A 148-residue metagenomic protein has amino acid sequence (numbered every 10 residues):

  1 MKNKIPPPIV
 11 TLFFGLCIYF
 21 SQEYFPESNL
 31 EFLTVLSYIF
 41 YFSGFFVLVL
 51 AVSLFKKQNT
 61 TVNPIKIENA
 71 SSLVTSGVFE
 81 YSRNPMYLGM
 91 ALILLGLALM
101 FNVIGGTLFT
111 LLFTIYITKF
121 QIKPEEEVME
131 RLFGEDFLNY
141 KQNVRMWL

Functional and structural regions predicted by a protein language model:
M1-S76, L88-L148: Membrane-anchoring alpha-helices and their flanking helix-loop junctions
F79: Solvent-exposed interhelical
N84: Extended, alpha-helix-rich binding/interface surfaces that flank or overlap catalytic cores and mediate recognition
